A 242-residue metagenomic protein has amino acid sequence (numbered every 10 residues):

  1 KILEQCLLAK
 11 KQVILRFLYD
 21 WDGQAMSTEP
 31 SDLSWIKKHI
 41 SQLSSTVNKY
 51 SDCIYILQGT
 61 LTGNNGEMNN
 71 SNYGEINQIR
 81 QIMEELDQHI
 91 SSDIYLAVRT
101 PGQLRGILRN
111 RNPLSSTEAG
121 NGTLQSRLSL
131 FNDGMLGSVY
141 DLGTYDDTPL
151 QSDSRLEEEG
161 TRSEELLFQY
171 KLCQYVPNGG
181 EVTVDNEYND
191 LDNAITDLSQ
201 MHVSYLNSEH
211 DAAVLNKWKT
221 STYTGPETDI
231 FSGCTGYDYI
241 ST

Functional and structural regions predicted by a protein language model:
K1-D20, S34-W35, I90-I94: Aromatic-lined substrate-binding rim segments of carbohydrate-active enzymes
K1-I2, L33-L43, G74-E85, S116-T117 (+2 more regions): Well-ordered, non-membrane alpha-helical segments in soluble/globular domains
Q5, A9, Q42-Y50, E85-H89: Alpha-helical structural signal in soluble globular domains
L8-V13, Y50-I56, I90-L96, M201-L206: Loop/turn elements at helix/coil->beta-strand transitions in domains of secreted/extracellular proteins
I14-A25, L43-I76: Active-site groove signature of glycoside hydrolases
P30, K37-I56, S92, N121-L130: Structural recognition of alpha->loop->beta junctions
I54-G66, M83, D87-R109: Aromatic-lined carbohydrate-recognition surfaces of secreted/lumenal glycan-active proteins
T100-Q103, L114-S241: Substrate-binding cleft of secreted/luminal carbohydrate-active enzymes
